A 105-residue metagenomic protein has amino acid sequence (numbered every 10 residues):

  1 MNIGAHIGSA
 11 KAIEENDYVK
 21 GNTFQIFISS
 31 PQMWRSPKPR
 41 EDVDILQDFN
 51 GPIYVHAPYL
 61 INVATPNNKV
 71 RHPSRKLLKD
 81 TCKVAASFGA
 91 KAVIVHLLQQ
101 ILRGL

Functional and structural regions predicted by a protein language model:
M1-A57, I61-D80: N-terminal pre-domain/capping segments
V63-L105: Active-site acidic/histidine proton-transfer and metal-coordination neighborhood in alpha/beta enzyme cores
